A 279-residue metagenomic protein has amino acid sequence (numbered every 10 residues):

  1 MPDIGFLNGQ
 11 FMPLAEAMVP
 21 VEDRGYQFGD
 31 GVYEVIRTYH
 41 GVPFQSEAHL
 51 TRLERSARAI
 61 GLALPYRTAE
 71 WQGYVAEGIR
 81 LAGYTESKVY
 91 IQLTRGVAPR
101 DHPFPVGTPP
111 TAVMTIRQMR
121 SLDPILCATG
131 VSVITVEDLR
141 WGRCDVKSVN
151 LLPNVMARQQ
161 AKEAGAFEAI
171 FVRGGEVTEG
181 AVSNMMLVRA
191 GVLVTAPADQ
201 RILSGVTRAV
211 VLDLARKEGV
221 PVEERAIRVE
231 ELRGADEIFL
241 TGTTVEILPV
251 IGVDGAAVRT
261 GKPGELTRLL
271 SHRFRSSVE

Functional and structural regions predicted by a protein language model:
M1-A169, G174-E176, D199, L212-E279: Conserved alpha/beta cores of soluble small-molecule-handling proteins
V172, E176-A198, L203-S204: Glycine- and Gly-Pro-enriched alpha-helical subdomains that act as flexible, kink-prone "lid/hinge" or packing modules
G205-V210: Feature captures the catalytic cores and cofactor-binding loops of soluble hydro-lyases/lyases that act on carboxylate
